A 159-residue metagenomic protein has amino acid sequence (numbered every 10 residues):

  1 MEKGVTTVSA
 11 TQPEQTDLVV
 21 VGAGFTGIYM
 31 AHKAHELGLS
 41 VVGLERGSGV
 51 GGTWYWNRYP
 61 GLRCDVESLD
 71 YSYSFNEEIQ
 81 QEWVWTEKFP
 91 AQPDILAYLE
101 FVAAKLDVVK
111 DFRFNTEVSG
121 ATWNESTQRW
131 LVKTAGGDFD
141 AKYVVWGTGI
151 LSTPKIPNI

Functional and structural regions predicted by a protein language model:
M1-L18, E36-L37, A97, T122 (+1 more regions): Extreme N-terminal leader/targeting segments of oxidoreductases
P13-G43: N-terminal Rossmann-like FAD-binding beta1-loop-alpha1 element of flavoenzymes
G27, V50, A121, T153-P154: Flexible, glycine-rich phosphate/dinucleotide-binding loops and adjacent beta-alpha linkers at cofactor/substrate
S40, S48, Y55-Y98: Glycine-rich active-site loop/strand segments that organize a redox cofactor
G43-G52, D140-T148: Carboxylate/His-rich catalytic cores and anion/metal-binding grooves
G51-R58, S152-N158: Glycine-rich "HGGG/HGxG" loop immediately N-terminal to the catalytic nucleophile of the alpha/beta-hydrolase
W85-S152: Feature captures the FAD/FMN-dependent oxidoreductase FAD-binding
